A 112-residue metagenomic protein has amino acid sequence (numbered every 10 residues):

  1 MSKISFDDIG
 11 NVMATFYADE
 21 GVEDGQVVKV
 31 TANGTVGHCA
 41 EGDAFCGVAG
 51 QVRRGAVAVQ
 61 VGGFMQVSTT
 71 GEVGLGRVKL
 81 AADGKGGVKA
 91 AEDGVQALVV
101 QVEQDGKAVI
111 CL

Functional and structural regions predicted by a protein language model:
M1-L112: Surface-exposed, low-hydrophobicity beta-strand/loop segments enriched in small/polar/acidic residues
